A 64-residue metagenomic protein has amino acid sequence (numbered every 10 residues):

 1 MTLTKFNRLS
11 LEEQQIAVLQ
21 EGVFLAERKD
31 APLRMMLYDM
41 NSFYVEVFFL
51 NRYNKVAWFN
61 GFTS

Functional and structural regions predicted by a protein language model:
M1-S64: Polybasic/polar functional segments that serve as interface/processing modules
